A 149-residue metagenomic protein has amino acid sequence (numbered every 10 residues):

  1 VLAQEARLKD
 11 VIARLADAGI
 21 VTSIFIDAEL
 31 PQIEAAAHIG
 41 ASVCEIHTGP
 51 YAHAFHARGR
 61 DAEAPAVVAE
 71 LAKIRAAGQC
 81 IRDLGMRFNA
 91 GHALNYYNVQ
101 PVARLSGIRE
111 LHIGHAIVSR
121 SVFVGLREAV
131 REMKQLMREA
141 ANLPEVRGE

Functional and structural regions predicted by a protein language model:
V1-S23, A64-A90, M133-A141: Alpha-helix-loop-beta-strand connector modules within alpha/beta enzyme cores
I20, F25-E29, G49-Y51, M86-R87 (+2 more regions): Active-site beta-loop-alpha junctions enriched in small/polar residues
I20-C80: Histidine/lysine/aspartate-rich catalytic loop segments that bind and position anionic ligands
E29-I39, A90, L94-I108: Catalytic cores of alpha/beta
C44-H56, G107-L126: Glycine-rich phosphate-binding active-site loops on the catalytic face of alpha/beta enzymes
H56-V67, R120-E145: C-terminal helical cap(s) of enzyme catalytic domains, especially alpha/beta-barrels
